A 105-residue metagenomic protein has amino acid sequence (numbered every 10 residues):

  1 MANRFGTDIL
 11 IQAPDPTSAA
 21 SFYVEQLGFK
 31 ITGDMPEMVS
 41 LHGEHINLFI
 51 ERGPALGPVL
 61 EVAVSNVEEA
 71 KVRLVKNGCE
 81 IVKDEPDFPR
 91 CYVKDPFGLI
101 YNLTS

Functional and structural regions predicted by a protein language model:
M1-A2, I11, K71, V75-S105: Vicinal oxygen chelate
M1-A20, N47, P58-L60: N-terminal beta-strand motif that seeds the catalytic metal site of vicinal oxygen chelate
G6, M38, F88-R90: Conserved positions at the start
D15-K30, L74: Amphipathic alpha-helical segments
F29-V59, I100-S105: Conserved short beta-strand elements that form part of the metal-binding/catalytic scaffold of enzyme active sites
L60-V75: Mid-chain, well-packed structural core segment of small domains
